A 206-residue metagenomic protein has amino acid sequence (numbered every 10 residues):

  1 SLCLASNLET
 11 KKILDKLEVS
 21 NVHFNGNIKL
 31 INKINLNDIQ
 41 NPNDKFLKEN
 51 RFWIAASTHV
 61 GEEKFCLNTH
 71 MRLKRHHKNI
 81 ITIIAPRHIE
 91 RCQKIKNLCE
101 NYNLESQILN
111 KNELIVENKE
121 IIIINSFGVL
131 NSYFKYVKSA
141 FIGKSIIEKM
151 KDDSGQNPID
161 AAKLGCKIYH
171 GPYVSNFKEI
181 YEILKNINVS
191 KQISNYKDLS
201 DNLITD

Functional and structural regions predicted by a protein language model:
S1-D206: Nucleotide-activated sugar donor-binding and catalytic core shared by glycosyltransferases and related lipid-linked
